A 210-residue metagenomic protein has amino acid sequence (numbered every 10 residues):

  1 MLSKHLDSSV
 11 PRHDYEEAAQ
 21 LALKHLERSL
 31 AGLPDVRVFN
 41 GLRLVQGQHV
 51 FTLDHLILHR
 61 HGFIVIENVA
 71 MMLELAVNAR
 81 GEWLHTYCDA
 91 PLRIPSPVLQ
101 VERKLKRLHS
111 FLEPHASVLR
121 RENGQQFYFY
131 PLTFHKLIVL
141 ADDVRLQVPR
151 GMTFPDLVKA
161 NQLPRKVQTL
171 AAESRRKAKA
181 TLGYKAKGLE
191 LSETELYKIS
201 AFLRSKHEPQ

Functional and structural regions predicted by a protein language model:
M1-F51, H61-F63, L84-P95, Q100-Q210: Surface-exposed interaction regions that form or flank ligand-binding interfaces
I57-W83: Active-site beta-strand-loop-beta-strand hairpin of nuclease catalytic cores that positions key catalytic residues
